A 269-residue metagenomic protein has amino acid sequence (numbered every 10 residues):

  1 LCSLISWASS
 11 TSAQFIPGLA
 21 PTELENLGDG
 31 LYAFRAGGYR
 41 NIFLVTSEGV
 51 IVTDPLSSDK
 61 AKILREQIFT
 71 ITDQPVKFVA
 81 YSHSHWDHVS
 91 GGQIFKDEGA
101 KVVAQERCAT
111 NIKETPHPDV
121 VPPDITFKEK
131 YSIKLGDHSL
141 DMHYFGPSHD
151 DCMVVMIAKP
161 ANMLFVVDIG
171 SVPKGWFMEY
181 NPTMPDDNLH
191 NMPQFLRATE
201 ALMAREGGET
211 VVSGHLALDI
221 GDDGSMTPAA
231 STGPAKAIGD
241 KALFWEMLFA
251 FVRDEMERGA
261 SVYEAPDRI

Functional and structural regions predicted by a protein language model:
L1-W7: Bacterial N-terminal signal peptides
A8-A13: Boundary at the C-terminal end of the N-terminal hydrophobic targeting segment
P21-Q67, V154-D168: Conserved beta-strand hairpin/beta-sheet module of binuclear metal-dependent hydrolase folds, prominently
L24, S47-I51, D59-V103: Active-site metal-binding motif and surrounding structural segment of the metallo-beta-lactamase
G30, L44, D54, I68 (+9 more regions): Divalent metal-coordination and catalytic microenvironments
G49-V50, S57-D59, S132, S139-D141 (+1 more regions): Metallo-beta-lactamase
W86-G146, D150-V154, A201-T210, E255: Divalent-metal coordination cores built from histidine and acidic residues
E257-I269: C-terminal regulatory/interaction regions
